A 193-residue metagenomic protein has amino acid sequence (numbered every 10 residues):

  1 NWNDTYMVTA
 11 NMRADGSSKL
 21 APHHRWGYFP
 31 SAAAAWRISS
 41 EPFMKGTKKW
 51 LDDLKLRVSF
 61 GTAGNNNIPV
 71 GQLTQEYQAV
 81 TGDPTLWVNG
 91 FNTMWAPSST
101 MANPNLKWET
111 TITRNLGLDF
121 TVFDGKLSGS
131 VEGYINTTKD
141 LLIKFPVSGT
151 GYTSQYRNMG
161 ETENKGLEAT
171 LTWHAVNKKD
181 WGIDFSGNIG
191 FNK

Functional and structural regions predicted by a protein language model:
N1-K193: Extracellular/periplasmic, surface-exposed regions of secreted and cell-surface proteins
